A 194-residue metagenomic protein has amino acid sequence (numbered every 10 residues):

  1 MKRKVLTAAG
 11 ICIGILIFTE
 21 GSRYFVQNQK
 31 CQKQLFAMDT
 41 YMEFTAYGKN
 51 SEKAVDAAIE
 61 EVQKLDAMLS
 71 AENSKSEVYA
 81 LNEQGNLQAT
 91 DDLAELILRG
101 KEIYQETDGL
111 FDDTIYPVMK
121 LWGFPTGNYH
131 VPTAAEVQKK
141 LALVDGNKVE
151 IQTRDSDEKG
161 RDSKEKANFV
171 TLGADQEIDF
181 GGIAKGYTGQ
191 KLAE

Functional and structural regions predicted by a protein language model:
K2-G181, K191-E194: A contiguous, well-ordered beta/alpha segment that forms the leading edge of an enzyme domain
K185: Short, conserved phosphate/pyrophosphate- and ester-handling motifs at nucleotide-, phospho-/glycolipid
